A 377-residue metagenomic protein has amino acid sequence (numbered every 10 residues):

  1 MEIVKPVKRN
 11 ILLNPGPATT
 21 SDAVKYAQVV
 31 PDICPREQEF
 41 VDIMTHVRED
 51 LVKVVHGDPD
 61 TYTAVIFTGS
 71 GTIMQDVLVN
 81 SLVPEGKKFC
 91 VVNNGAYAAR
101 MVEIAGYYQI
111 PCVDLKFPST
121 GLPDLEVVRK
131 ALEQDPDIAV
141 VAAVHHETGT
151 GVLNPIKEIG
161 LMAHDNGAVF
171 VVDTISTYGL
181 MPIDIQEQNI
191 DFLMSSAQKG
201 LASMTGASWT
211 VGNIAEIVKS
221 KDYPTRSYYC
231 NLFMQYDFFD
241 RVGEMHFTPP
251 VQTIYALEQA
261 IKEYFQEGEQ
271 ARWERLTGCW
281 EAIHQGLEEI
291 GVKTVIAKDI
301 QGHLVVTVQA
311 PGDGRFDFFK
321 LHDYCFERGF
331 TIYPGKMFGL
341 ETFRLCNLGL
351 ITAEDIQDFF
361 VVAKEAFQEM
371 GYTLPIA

Functional and structural regions predicted by a protein language model:
M1-Q38: N-terminal "arm"/small-domain region of PLP-dependent enzymes with the aminotransferase-like
T19-T20, Q198-Q285: Active-site C-terminal subdomain of aminotransferase-like
A27-V77, S81, A96, R100-I104: Conserved N-terminal alpha-helix of the aminotransferase class I/II PLP-enzyme fold
I73, S81-D137: PLP-dependent aminotransferase-like
P123-G179, F192: Active-site phosphate-binding strand-loop segment of PLP-dependent enzymes
Q186-Q198: Conserved active-site segment immediately N-terminal to the catalytic lysine that forms the internal aldimine
K293-Y324: Conserved PLP-binding catalytic core of the aspartate aminotransferase-like
F343-A377: PLP-dependent enzyme catalytic core of the Aspartate aminotransferase-like
